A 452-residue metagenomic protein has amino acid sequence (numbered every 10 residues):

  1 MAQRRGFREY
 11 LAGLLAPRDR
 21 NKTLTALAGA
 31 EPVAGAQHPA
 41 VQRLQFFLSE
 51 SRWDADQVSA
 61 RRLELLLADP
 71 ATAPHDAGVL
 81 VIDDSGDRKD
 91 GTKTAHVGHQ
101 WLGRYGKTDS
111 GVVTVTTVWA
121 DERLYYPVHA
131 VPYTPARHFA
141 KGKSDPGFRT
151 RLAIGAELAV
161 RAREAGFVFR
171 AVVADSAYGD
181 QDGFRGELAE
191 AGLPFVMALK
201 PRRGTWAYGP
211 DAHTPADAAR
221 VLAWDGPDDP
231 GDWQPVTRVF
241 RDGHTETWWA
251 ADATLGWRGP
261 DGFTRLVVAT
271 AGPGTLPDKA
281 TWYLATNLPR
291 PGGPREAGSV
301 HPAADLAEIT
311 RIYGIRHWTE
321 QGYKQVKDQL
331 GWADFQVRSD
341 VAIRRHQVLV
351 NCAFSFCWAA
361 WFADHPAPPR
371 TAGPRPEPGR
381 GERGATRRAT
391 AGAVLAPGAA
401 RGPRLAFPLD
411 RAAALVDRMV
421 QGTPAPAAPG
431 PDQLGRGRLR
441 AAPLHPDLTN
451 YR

Functional and structural regions predicted by a protein language model:
M1-V173, A177-G204, D211-A212, V221-D225 (+4 more regions): Conserved, well-structured functional cores that handle cations and Mg-NTP chemistry
R20-K22, D121-V128, G292, F356-A367: Short helix-capping/linker segments at secondary-structure and domain boundaries
G86, Y178, W224, D228 (+1 more regions): Short amphipathic alpha-helical "interface-anchor" segments enriched in bulky aromatics
V113, W318, G322, V348-N351: Catalytic-loop motifs flanking and including active-site residues across diverse enzymes
Y125-R137, S144, V196-P201, T205-I315 (+2 more regions): An anionic, glycine-rich sequence signature occurring as long contiguous blocks
W332-R401: Basic, amphipathic alpha-helical segments enriched in Lys/Arg and hydrophobic/aromatic residues
P368-R370, P374-R383, R387-R388, V394-L395 (+5 more regions): Cationic, amphipathic, low-complexity alpha-helical segments enriched in hydrophobics plus arginine/proline
